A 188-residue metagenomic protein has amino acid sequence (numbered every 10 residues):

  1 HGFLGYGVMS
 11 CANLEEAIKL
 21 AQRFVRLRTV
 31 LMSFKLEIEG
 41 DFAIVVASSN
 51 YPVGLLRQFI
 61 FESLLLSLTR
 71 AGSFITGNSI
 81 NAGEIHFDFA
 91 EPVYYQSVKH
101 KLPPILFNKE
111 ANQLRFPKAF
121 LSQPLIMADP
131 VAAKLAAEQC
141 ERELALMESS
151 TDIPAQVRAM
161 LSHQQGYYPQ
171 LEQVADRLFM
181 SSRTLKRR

Functional and structural regions predicted by a protein language model:
H1-F42: N-terminal low-complexity or simple alpha-helical regulatory segments that function as activation/interaction modules
G2-V8, N50-G54, L121-S122, C140-E143: Short hinge/gating elements
G7-S10, L14, V53-F61, N78 (+2 more regions): Short capping loops/turns at secondary-structure boundaries
C11, R28-M32, I75, E143-M147 (+1 more regions): Short secondary-structure junctions and interdomain/linker hinges
L14-E15, E37-E39, G77-D88, Q123-A132 (+1 more regions): Short, highly charged low-complexity linear segments
A17, L64-S67, A132: Internal, well-ordered alpha-helical segments in soluble enzyme and binding-protein domains
M32-S33, E37-L121: DNA-contacting interfaces and partner/effector-binding or oligomerization modules in DNA-centric proteins
P92, K99-R188: Extended mid-to-C-terminal alpha-helical interaction segments
